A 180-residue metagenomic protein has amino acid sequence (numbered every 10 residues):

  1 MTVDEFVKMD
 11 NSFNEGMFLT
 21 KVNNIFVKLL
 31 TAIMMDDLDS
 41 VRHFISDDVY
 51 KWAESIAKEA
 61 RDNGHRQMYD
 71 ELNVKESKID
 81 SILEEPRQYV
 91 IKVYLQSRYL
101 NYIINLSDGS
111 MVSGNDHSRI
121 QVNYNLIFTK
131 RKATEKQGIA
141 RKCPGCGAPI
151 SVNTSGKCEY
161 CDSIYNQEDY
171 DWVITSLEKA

Functional and structural regions predicted by a protein language model:
M1-E71, E159-Y160: Core segments of small alpha/beta cavity-forming domains
V3-F13, D108-N115, G147: Short hinge/gating elements
N63-D108: Surface-exposed, charged secondary-structure patches
R98-T134, Y170-A180: Intrinsically disordered, low-complexity segments
K136-I139, T154: Short metal-coordination and nucleic-acid-contact micro-motifs, chiefly zinc-binding Cys/His arrays
C143-C146, C158-C161: Short cysteine-rich clusters marking metal-coordination/redox-active sites
D162-D171: Short Cys/His-rich micro-motifs in 6-15 aa windows
